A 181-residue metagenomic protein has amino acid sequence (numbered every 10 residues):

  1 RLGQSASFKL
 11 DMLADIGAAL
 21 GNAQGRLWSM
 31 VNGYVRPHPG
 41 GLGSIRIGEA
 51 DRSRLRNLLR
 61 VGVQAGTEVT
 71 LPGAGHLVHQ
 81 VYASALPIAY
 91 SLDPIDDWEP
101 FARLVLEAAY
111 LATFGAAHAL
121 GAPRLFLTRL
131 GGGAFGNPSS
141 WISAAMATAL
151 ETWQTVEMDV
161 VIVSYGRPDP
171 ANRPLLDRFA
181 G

Functional and structural regions predicted by a protein language model:
R1-L125, R129-G181: Macrodomain-like recognition of ADP-ribose-binding/processing modules
